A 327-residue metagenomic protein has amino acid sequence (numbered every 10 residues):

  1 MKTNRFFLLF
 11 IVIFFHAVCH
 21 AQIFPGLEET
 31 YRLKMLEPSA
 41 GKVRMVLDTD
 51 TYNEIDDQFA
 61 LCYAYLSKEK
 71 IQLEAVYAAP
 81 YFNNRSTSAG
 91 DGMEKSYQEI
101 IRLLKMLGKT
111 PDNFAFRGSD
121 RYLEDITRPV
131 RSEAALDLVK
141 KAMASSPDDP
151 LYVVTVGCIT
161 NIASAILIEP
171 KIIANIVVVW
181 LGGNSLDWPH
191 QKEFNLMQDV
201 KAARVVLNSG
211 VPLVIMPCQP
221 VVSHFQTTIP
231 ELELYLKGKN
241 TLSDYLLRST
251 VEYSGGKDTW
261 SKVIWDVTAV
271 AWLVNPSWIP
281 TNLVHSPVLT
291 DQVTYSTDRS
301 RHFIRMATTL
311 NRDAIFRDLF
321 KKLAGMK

Functional and structural regions predicted by a protein language model:
M1-I23: Bacterial Sec-dependent N-terminal signal peptides
Q22-K327: N-terminal acidic, glycine/proline-rich low-complexity segments
